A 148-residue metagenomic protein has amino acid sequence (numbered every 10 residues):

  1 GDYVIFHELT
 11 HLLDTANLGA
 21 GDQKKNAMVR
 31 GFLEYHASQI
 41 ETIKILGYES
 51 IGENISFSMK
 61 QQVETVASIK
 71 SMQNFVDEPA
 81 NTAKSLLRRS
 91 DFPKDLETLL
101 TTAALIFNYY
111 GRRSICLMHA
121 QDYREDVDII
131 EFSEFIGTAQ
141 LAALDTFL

Functional and structural regions predicted by a protein language model:
G1, D22-N26: Catalytic micro-motifs at enzyme active sites that drive phosphoryl/nucleotidyl and oxygen chemistry
D2-G19: Active-site recognition of the HExxH zinc-binding catalytic motif
L9, L13, E41, I45 (+2 more regions): Hydrophobic, Leu/Ile/Phe/Ala-enriched alpha-helical segments that form helix-helix packing faces
L13, G21-Q23, F32: Short catalytic/ligand-binding loop motif for oxyanion handling, primarily in non-cytosolic enzymes, centered on
L13-D14, I45, E49, G111-S114: Short alpha-helix boundary/capping elements
K25-E64: Post-HExxH zinc-binding segment in Zn-dependent metallohydrolases
S71-L148: Pan-zinc metallopeptidase signature
